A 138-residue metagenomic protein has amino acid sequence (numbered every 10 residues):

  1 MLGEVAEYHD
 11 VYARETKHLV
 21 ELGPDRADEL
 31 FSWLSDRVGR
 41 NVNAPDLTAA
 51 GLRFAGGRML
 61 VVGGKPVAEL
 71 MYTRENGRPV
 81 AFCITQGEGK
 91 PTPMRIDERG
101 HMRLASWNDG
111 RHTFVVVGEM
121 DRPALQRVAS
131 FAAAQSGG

Functional and structural regions predicted by a protein language model:
M1-V67: Juxtamembrane extracytoplasmic segments of single-/few-pass membrane proteins
G56, I84, G118: Pocket-edge structural micro-motifs
P66-G87: A short acidic-to-branched-hydrophobic micro-motif
T73-N76, G89-G138: A short, solvent-exposed beta-edge/loop patch
